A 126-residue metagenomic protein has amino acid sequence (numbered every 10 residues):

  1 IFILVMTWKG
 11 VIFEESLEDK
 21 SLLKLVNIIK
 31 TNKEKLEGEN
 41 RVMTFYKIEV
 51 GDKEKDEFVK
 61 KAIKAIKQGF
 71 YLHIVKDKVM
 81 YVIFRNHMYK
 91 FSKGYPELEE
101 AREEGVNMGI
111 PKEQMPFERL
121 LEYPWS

Functional and structural regions predicted by a protein language model:
I1-I3, R41: A generic structural signal for short, non-catalytic loop/turn and secondary-structure boundary residues
I3-L25: Short, extreme N-terminal segment that most often corresponds to the first beta-strand
E14-K20, D56-A62, G105: Short, mixed-charge, low-aromatic patches
L23-S92: Short, intrinsically disordered low-complexity segments
Y89-S126: Acidic, proline/glycine-rich low-complexity IDRs
